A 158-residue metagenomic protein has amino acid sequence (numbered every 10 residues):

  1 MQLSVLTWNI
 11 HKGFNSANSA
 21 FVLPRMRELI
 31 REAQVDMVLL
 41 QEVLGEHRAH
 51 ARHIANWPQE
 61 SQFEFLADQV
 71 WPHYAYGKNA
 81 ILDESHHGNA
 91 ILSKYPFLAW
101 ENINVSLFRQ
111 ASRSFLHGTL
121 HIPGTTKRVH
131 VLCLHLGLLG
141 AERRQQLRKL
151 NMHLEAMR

Functional and structural regions predicted by a protein language model:
M1-M37, D68-Q69, H73-R158: Active-site regions of metal-assisted phosphoester/phosphodiester hydrolases, unifying DNase/endonuclease modules
W8, Q41-L44: Short loop/turn segments at strand-loop or loop-helix junctions that form parts of catalytic or ligand-binding pockets
A17-A20, V43-A67, D83-A90: Metal-dependent catalytic neighborhoods of phosphoester/phosphodiester hydrolases
